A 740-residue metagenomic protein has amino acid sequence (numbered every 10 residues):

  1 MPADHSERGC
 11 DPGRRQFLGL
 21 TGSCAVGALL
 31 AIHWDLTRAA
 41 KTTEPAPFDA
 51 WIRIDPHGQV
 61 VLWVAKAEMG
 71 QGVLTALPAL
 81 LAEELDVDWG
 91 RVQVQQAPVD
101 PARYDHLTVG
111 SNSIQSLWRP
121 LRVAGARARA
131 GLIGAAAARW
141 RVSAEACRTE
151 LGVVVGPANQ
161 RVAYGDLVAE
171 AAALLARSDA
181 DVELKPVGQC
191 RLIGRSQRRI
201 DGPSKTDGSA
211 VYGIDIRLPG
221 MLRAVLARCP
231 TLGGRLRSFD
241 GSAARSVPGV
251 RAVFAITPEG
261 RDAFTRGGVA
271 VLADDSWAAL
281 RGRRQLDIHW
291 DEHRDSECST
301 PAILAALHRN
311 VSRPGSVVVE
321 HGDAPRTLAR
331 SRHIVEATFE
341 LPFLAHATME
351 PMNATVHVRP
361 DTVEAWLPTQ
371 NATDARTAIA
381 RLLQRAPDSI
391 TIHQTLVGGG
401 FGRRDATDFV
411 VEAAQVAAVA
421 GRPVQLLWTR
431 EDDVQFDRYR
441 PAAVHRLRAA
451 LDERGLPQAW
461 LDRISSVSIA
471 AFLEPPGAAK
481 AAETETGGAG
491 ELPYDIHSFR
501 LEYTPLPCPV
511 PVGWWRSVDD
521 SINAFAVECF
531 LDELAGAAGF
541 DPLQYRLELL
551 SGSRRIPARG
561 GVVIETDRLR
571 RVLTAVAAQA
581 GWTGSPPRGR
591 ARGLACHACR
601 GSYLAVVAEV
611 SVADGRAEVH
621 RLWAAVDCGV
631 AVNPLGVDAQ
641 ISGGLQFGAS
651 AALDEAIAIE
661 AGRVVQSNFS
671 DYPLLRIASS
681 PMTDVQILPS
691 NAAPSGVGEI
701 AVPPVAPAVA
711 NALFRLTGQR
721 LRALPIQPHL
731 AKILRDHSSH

Functional and structural regions predicted by a protein language model:
M1-P12: N-terminal secretory signal peptides
P2, R38-W89, Q93-G110, H740: Extracytoplasmic/lumenal soluble domains of exported proteins with redox or metal-associated functions
P12-L30: N-terminal export leaders
L36-A76, S204, A210, R330-L383 (+2 more regions): Conserved beta-alpha junction segments in alpha/beta enzyme cores
A82-L107, I133-V162, R245-V247, L382-T391 (+5 more regions): C-terminal catalytic domains of large/alpha subunits in multi-subunit enzymes
R103-Y104, N112-L117, A169-D215, S316-V317 (+4 more regions): Glycine-rich loop/linker segments at domain edges
W118-S196, P248-R332, E336, L396 (+6 more regions): Molybdopterin (Moco) oxidoreductase catalytic core of the xanthine/aldehyde oxidoreductase family
L222-P230: Short glycine-/aliphatic-rich beta-strand segments at the starts of folded cytosolic domains
